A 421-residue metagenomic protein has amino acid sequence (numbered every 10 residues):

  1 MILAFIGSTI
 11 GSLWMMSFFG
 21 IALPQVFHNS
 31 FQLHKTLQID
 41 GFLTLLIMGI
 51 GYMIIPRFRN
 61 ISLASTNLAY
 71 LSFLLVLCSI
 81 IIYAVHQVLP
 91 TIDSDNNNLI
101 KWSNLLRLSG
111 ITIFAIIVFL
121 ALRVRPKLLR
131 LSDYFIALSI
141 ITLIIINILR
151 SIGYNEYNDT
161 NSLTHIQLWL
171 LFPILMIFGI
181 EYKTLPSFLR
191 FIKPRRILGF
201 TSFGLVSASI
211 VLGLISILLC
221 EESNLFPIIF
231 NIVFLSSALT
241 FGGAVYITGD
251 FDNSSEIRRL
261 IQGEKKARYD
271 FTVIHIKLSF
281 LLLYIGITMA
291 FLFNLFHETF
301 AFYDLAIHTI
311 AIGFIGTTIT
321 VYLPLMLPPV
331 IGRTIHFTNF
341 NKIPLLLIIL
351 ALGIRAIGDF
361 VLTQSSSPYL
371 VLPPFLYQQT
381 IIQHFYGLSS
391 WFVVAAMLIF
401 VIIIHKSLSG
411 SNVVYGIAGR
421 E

Functional and structural regions predicted by a protein language model:
M1-E421: Hydrophobic alpha-helical transmembrane segments of multi-pass integral membrane proteins
